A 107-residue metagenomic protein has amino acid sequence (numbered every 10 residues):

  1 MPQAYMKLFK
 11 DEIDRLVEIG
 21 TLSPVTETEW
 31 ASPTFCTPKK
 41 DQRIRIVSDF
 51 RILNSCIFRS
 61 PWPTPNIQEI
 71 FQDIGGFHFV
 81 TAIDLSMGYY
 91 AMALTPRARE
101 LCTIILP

Functional and structural regions predicted by a protein language model:
M1-P107: Retroelement reverse transcriptase polymerase core
